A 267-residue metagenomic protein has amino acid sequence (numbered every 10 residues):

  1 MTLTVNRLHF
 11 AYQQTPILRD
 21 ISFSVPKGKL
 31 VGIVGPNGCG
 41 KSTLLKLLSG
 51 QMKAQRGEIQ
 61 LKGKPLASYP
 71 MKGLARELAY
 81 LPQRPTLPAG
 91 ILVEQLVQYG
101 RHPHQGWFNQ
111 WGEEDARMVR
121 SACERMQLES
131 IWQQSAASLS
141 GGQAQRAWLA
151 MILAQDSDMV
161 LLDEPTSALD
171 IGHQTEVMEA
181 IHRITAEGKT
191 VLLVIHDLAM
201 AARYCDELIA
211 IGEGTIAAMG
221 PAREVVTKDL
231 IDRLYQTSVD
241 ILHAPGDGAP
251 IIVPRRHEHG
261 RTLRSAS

Functional and structural regions predicted by a protein language model:
L3-V5, L18: Conserved structural motif at the start of ABC-family nucleotide-binding domains
V34-P36: The feature captures the beta-strand-to-loop junction immediately N-terminal to the Walker
S49: Helix-to-loop junction immediately C-terminal to a conserved catalytic motif
G57-P65, L74: Conserved ABC transporter NBD signature motif
Q110, S135-L139: Conserved ABC ATPase signature
V160-E164: Catalytic Walker B motif of ABC-type/P-loop ATPase nucleotide-binding domains
L234-S267: ABC ATPase nucleotide-binding domains
